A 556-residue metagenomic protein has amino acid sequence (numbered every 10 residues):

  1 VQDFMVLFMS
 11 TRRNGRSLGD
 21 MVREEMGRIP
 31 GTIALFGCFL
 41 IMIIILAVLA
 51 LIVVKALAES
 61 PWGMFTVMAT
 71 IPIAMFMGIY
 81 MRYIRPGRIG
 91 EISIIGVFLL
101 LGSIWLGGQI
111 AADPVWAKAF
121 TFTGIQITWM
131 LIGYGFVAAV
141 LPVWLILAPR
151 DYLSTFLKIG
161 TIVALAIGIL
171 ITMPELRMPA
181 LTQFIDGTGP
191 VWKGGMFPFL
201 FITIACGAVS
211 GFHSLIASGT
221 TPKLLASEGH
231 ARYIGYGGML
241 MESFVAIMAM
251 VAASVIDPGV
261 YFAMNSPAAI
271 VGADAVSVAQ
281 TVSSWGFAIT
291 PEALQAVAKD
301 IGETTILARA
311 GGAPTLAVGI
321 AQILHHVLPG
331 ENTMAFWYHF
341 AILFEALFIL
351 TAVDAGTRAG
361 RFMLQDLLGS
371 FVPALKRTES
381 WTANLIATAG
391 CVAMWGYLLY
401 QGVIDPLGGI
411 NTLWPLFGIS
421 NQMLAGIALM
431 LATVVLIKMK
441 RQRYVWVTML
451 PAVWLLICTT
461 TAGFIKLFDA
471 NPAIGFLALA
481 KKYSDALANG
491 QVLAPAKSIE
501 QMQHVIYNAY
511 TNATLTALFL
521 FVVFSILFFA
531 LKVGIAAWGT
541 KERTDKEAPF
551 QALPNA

Functional and structural regions predicted by a protein language model:
V1-P30, L181-Q183, T220-I234, V260-Q280 (+2 more regions): Flexible loop linkers connecting adjacent transmembrane helices in multi-pass alpha-helical membrane transporters
Q2-N14, L18-I89, L99-L131, G135 (+2 more regions): Helix-loop-helix module between adjacent transmembrane segments
L18, L141-K158, F212, I216-A246 (+5 more regions): Hydrophobic, small-residue-rich membrane helices and short re-entrant helix-turn-helix hairpins that build
E25-I43, G235-F244, A310-G312, G330-A341 (+3 more regions): Loop-to-transmembrane helix boundary motifs in multi-pass membrane proteins
E59, G78, R82, F98-W129 (+4 more regions): Hydrophobic alpha-helical segments and their helix-loop junctions in multi-pass secondary transporters
S60-F65, M77-L99, T123-G124, L153-S154 (+3 more regions): C-terminal membrane-solvent junction of multi-pass transporters and transport-like membrane proteins
T121-L141, I167-P174, D186-A226, I234-Y236 (+5 more regions): Hydrophobic, membrane-embedded alpha-helices of multi-pass small-molecule transporters
I169-I185, L240-G319, A355, Y400-D405: Extracellular/periplasmic helix-exit of transmembrane alpha-helices
